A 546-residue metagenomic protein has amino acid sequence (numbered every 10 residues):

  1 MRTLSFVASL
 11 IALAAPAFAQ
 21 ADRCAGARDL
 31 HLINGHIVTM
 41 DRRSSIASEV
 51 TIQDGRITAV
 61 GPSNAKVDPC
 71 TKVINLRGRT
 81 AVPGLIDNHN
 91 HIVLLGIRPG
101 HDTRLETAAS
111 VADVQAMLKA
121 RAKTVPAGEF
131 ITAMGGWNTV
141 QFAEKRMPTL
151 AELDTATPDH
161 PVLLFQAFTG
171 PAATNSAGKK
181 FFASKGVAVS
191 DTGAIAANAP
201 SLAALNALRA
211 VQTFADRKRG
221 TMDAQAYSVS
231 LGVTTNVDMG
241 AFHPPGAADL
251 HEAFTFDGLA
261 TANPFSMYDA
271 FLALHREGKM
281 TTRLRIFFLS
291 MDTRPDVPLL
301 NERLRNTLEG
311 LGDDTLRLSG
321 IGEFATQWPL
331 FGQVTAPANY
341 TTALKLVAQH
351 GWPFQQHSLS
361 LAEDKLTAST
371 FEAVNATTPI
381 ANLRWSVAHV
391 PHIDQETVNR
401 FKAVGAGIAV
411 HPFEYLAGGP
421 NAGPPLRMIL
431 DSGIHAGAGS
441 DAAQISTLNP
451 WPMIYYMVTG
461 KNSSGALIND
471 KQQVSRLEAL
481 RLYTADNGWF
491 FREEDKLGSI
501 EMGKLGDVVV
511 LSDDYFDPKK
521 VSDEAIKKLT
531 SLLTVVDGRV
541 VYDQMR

Functional and structural regions predicted by a protein language model:
S5-A15: Bacterial N-terminal signal peptides
A17-A21: Boundary at the C-terminal end of the N-terminal hydrophobic targeting segment
D22-I33, V38, R42-L304, T315-E363 (+3 more regions): Divalent metal-binding segments
K345-Q355, L359-W385, H389-P391, Q395 (+4 more regions): His/Asp/Glu-enriched, well-ordered alpha-helical/loop segment that forms or immediately abuts the divalent-metal
G538, Y542-R546: Glycine- and charge-enriched low-complexity intrinsically disordered segments
